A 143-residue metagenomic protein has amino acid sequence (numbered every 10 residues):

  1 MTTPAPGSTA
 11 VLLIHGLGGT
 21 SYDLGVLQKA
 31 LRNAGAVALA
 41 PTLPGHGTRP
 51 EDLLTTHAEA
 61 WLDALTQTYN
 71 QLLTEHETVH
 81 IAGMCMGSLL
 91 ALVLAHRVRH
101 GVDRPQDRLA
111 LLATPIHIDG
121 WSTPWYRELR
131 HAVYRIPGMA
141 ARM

Functional and structural regions predicted by a protein language model:
M1-R49, T66: Short, surface-exposed "cap/lid" segments of acyl-processing enzymes
L17-G18, L24, G87, E128 (+1 more regions): Polytopic alpha-helical membrane proteins, predominantly small-molecule transporters/carriers
R49-E75, H80: Catalytic nucleophile-loop/oxyanion-hole region of alpha/beta-hydrolase and closely related hydrolase-like folds
T55-E59, V98-R99, W125-R130: Short, hinge-like loop/turn segments at secondary-structure boundaries
G83-A91: Gly/Ala-rich beta-loop-alpha elbow adjacent to hydrolase catalytic centers
V93-R97: Active-site signature of alpha/beta-hydrolase-fold catalytic machinery across serine- and Asp/Cys-nucleophile hydrolases
P105-Q106, T114-M143: The alpha/beta-hydrolase serine catalytic core
